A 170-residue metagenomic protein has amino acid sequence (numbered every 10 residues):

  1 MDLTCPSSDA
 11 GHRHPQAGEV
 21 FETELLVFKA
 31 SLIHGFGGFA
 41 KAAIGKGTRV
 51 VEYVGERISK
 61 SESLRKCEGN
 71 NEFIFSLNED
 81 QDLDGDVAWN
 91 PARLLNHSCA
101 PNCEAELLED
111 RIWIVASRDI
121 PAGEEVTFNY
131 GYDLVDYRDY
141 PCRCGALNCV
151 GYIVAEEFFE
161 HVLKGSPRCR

Functional and structural regions predicted by a protein language model:
D2-S7, H14, S98-R170: C-terminal SET catalytic tail plus cysteine-rich post-SET Zn-binding segment of SAM-dependent SET-domain
G11-E106: Catalytic cores of histone-lysine modification enzymes
